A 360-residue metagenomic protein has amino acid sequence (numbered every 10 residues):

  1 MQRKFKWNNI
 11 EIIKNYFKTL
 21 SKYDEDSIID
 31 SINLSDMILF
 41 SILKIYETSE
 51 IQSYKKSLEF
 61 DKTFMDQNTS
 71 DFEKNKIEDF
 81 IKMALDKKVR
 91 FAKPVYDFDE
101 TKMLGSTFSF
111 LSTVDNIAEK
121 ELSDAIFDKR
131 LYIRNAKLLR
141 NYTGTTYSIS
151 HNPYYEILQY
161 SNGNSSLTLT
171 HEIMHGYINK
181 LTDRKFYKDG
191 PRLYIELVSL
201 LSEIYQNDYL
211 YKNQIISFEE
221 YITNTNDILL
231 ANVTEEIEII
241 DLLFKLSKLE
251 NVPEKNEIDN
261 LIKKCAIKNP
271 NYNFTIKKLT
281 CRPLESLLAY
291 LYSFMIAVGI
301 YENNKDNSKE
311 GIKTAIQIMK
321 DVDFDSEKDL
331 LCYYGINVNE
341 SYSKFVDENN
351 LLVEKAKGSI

Functional and structural regions predicted by a protein language model:
K22-I29: Charged, low-complexity interaction regions
D30-Y155, Y333, N337, E348-K357: Contiguous, non-catalytic segments that form substrate-binding/exosite surfaces or channel walls
E47-T69, M83-L85, N256-I360: C-terminal, non-catalytic "cap/extension" segments appended to globular domains
D61-N68, K180-D189, D208-I222, K248-P253 (+1 more regions): Inter-helical turn/loop segments and adjacent helix faces that build the functional surface of alpha-helical bundle
H151-L169: Short pre-active-site segment immediately N-terminal to the catalytic Zn-binding motif
T168, E172-G176, K180: Catalytic glutamate of the conserved HExxH
T182, D189-A231, S293, Y334: Post-HExxH zinc-binding segment in Zn-dependent metallohydrolases
Y211-R282: Long, amphipathic alpha-helical stalk/connector segments used for oligomerization, subunit docking, or mechanical
